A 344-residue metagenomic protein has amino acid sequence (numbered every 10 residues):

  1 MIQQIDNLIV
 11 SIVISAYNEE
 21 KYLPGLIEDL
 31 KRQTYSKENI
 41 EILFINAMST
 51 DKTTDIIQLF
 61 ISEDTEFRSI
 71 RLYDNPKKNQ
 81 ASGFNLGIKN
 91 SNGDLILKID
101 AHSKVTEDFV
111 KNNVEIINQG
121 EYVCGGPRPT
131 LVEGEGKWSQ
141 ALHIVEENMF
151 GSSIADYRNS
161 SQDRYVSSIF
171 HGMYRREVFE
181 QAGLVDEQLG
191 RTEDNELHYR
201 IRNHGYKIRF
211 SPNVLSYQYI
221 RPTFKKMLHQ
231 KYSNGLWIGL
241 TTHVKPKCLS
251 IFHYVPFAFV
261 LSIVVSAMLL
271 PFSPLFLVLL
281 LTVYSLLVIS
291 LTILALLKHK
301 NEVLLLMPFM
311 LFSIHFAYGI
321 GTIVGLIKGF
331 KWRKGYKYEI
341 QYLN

Functional and structural regions predicted by a protein language model:
M1-R32: N-proximal low-complexity "stem/linker" segments adjacent to membrane-targeting elements
N46-D55, K77, D100-S103: A conserved acidic beta->alpha catalytic loop
K52, A101-I116, Y199: Acidic donor-binding/catalytic loop of UDP-sugar-dependent glycosyltransferases, especially processive GT2
D74-S91, N112, Q162, V166-F170: Glycine-rich, basic loop-to-helix element that forms the pyrophosphate-binding segment of sugar-nucleotide handling
I96: Short aromatic/hydrophobic "clamp" motif used to bind/position activated sugar donors
D108-Q140, L215: Conserved donor NDP-sugar-binding/catalytic core segment of glycosyltransferases
V132, D186-L249: Catalytic donor/gating beta->alpha subdomain of glycosyltransferases that bind UDP-sugars
A258-W332: Membrane-embedded multi-pass helical conduit in multi-pass membrane proteins, especially envelope-biosynthetic
